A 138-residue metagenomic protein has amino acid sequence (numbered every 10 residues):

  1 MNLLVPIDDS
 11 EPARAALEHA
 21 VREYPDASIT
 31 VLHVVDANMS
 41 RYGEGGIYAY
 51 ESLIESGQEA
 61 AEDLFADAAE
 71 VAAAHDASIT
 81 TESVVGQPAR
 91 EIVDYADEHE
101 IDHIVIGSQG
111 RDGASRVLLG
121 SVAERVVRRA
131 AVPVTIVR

Functional and structural regions predicted by a protein language model:
M1-N2, R138: Absolute protein N-terminus
N2-E44: Small/aliphatic-rich secondary-structure junction motif
Y24-P25, V122, A130-A131: Short, structured coil segments at secondary-structure junctions
T30, T80, T135: Conserved beta-strand positions in the Rossmann-like core of class I SAM-dependent methyltransferases
V35-A60: Acidic, proline/glycine-rich short linear motifs
Q58-A69: Short, surface-exposed alpha-helical segments at coil->helix boundaries
E70-I104: Structural beta-alpha unit
I106-R125: Glycine-rich, Arg-bearing micro-motifs that act as flexible, cationic patches
